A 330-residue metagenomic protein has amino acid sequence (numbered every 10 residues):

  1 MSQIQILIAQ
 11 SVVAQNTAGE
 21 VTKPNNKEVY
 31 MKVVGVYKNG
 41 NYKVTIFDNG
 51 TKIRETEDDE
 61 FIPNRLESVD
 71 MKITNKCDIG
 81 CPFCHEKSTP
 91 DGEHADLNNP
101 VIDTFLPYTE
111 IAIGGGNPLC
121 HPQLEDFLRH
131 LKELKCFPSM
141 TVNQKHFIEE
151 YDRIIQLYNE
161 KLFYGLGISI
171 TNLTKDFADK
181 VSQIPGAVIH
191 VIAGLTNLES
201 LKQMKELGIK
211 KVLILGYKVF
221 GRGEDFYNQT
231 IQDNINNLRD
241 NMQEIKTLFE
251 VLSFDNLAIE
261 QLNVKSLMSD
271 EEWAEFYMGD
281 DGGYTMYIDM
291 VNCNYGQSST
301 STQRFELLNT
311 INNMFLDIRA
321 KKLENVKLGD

Functional and structural regions predicted by a protein language model:
S2-M71, W273: N-terminal [4Fe-4S]-dependent radical SAM core
I6, S11, K161-N313: Radical SAM enzyme [4Fe-4S]-AdoMet core and its adjacent flexible, acidic and glycine-rich loops/tails across
K38-N41, P107, I288-N294: Short, solvent-exposed coil/turn segments at beta-strand boundaries
D59-L97, S299: Canonical Radical SAM [4Fe-4S] cluster-binding loop centered on the CxxxCxxC motif and its immediate flanking residues
S68, K87-A95, Y108-H121, L131-E150 (+3 more regions): Core AdoMet radical
G80, G115, V291-N292: Residue-level recognition of short loop/turn positions
Q123-E133, R153-Q156, D179, E199-Q203 (+1 more regions): Alpha-helical scaffolding segments of alpha/beta enzyme cores, especially the outer helices of TIM-barrel or partial
D317-D330: Cysteine/selenocysteine-centered motifs that mediate thiol-based redox chemistry or coordinate metal-sulfur cofactors
